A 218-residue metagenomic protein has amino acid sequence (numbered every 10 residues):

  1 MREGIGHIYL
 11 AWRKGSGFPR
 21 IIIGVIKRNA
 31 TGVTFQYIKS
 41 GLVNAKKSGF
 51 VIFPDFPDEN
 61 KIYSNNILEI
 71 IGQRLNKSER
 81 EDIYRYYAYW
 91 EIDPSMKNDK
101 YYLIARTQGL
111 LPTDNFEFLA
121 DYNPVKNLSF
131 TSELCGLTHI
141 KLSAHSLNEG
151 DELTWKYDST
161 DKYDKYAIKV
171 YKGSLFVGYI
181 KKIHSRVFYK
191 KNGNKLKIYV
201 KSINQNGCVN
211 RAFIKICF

Functional and structural regions predicted by a protein language model:
M1-F218: Conserved active-site motif detector
